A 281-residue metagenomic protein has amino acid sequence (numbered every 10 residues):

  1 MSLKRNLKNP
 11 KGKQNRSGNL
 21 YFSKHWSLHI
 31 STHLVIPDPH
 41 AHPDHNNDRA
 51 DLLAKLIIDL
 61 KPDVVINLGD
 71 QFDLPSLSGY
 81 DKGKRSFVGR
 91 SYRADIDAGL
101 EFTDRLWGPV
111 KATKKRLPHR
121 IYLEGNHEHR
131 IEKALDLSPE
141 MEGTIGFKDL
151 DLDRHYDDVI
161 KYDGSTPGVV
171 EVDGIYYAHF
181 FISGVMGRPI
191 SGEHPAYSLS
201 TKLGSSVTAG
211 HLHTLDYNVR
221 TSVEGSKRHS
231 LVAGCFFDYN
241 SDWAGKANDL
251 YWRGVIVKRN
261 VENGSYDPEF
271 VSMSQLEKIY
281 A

Functional and structural regions predicted by a protein language model:
M1-D104: N-terminal active-site segment of His-dependent metallophosphoesterases
N6-L28, H33, G168-Y197: Core dinuclear metal-dependent hydrolase active-site scaffold
V35-P37, V64-D70, H119-G125, Y177-H179 (+2 more regions): Active-site neighborhood of phospho(di)ester-bond hydrolases with catalytic His/Asp-centered motifs
A41, D73, E128, I182 (+1 more regions): Short, glycine/acidic-enriched loop or turn micro-motifs at the edges of active sites
H45-N46, P75-G79, I131-D136, R188-I190 (+1 more regions): A short acidic (Asp/Glu
L77-G164: Active-site neighborhood of divalent metal-dependent phosphoester bond hydrolases
G143-L152, V170-Y176, Y197, T201-G204: Acidic, glycine-rich loop-and-strand cores that form catalytic or ligand-binding grooves in diverse globular domains
A178-M273: Conserved beta-sheet core of the metallophosphoesterase superfamily
